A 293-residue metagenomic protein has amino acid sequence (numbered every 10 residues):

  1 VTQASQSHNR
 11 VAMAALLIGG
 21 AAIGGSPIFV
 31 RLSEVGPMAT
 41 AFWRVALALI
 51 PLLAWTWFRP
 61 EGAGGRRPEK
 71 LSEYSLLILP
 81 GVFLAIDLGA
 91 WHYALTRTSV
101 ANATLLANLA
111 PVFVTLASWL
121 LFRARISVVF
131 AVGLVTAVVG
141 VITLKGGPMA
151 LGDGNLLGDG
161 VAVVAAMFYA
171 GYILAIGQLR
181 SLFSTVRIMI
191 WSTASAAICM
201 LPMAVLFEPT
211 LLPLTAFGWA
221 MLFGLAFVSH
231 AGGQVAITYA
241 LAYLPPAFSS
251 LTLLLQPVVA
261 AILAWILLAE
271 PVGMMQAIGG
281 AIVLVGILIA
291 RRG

Functional and structural regions predicted by a protein language model:
V1-W43, A48, V82, A90 (+2 more regions): Glycine-/small-residue-enriched transmembrane alpha-helix faces in small-molecule transporters and effluxers
V11-A21, W43, G64-W91, L157-A165 (+2 more regions): Loop-to-transmembrane-helix transition segments
G24, I28, L53, G81 (+10 more regions): Hydrophobic/small/kink-forming positions within alpha-helical transmembrane segments of polytopic membrane proteins
I28-V30, L52, V114-L116, L120 (+4 more regions): Transmembrane alpha-helical segments that form core, pore/gating elements of small-molecule transporters/exporters
S33, T40, R44, A94 (+9 more regions): Hydrophobic/aromatic residues within transmembrane alpha-helices of multi-pass small-molecule transporters
A39-I50, H92-R125, A165, P246-W265: Specific alpha-helical transmembrane segments that line the substrate/conduction pathway and gating interfaces
T56, A117, I126-G147, A166-Y169 (+4 more regions): Hydrophobic transmembrane alpha-helices of multi-pass small-molecule transport proteins
A103-L109, A175-I198, H230-I266: Helix-helix packing/entry segments at the starts of transmembrane helices
